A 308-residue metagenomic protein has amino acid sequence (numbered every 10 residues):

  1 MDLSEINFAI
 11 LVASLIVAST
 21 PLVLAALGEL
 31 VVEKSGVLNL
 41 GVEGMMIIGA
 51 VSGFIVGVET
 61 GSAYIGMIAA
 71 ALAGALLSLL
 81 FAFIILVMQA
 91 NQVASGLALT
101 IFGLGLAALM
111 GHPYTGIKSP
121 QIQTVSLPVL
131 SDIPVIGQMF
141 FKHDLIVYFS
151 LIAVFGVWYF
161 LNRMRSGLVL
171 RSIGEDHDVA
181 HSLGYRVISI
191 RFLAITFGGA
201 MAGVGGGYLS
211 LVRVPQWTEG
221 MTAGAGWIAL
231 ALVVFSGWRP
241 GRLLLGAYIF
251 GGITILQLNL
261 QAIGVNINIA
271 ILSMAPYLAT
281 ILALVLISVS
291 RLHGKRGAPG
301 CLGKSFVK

Functional and structural regions predicted by a protein language model:
M1-L24, L38, S52, T60-I65: Membrane-interfacial amphipathic/re-entrant helices at transmembrane-helix boundaries
V12-L15, G44, Y64-L72, A94-L97 (+4 more regions): Hydrophobic alpha-helical transmembrane segments
A18, A25, A50-F54, L104-A108 (+5 more regions): Hydrophobic core segments of alpha-helical transmembrane domains in multi-pass membrane transport and ion-translocation
G61-L106, I249, T254: Alpha-helical transmembrane segments within multi-pass membrane transporters and channels
G103-R163, I263-L272, P299-K308: Transmembrane helix-bundle core of multi-pass membrane transporters and related energy-transducing complexes
M139-W217, P240-L245: Helix-loop-helix "hairpin" substructures at the membrane interface of multi-pass membrane proteins
E175-S189, L260-K308: Cytosolic-side transmembrane-helix boundaries in multi-pass membrane proteins
R213-Y277: Transmembrane alpha-helical segments in multi-pass inner-membrane proteins
